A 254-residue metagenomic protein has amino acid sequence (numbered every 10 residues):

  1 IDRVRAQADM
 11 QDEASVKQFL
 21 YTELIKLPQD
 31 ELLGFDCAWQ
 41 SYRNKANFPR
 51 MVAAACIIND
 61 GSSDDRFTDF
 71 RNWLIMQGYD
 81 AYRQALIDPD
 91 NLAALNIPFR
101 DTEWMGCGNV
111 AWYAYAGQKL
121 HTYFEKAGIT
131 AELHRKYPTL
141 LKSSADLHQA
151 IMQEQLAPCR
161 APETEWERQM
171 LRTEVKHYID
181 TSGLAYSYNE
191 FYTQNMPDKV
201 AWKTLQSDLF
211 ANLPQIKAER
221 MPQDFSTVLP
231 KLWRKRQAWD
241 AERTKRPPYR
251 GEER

Functional and structural regions predicted by a protein language model:
I1-Q29: N-terminal leader/targeting peptides and immediately adjacent processing regions
E13, L33-D36, G61-D64, M76 (+4 more regions): Generic detection of intrinsically disordered/low-complexity segments and helix-coil linkers/edges
Q18, T22-D101, M152, P158 (+1 more regions): Core of folded catalytic or high-affinity ligand/protein-binding domains in predominantly eukaryotic proteins
Y82-Q84, D88-D240: Basic, alpha-helical nucleic-acid-binding regions used in initiation and control of genome expression
A241-R254: Non-Sec secretion/translocation targeting segments of pathogen effectors
